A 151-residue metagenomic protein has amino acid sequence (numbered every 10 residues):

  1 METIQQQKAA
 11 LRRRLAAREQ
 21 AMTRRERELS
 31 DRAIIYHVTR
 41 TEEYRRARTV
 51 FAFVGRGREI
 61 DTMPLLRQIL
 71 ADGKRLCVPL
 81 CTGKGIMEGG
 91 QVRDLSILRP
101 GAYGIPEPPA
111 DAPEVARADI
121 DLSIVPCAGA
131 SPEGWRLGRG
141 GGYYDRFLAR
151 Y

Functional and structural regions predicted by a protein language model:
E2-D119: N-terminal active-site beta-alpha-beta segment that forms phosphate/nucleotide-binding and substrate-recognition loops
T82, G101, P126, W135-R139: Generic detector of intrinsically disordered, low-complexity, polar/charged segments
R93-L95, A128, Y151: Short loop segments at secondary-structure junctions
P108-A112, P126, R150: Mid-sequence acidic-hydrophobic segments that form the walls of catalytic/ligand-binding cavities or oligomerization
E114-I120, V125, G129-G134: Well-ordered alpha/beta subsegment
E133-Y151: Membrane-associated lipid acylation/remodeling enzymes share a hydrophobic transmembrane-juxtamembrane segment
